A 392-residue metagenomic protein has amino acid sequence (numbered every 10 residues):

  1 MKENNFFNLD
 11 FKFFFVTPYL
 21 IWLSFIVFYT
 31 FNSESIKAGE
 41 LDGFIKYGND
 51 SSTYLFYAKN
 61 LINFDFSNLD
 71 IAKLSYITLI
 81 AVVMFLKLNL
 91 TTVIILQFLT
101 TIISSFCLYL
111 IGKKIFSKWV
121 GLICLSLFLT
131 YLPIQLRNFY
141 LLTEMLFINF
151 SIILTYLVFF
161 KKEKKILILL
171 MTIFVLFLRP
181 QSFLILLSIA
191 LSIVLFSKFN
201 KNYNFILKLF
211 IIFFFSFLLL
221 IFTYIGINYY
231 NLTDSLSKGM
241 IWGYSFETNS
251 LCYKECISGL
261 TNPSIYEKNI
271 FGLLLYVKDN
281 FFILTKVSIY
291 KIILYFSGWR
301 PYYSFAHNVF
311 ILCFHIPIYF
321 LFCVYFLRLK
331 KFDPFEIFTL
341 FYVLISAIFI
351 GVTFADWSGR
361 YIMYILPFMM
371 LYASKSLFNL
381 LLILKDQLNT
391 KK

Functional and structural regions predicted by a protein language model:
M1-I36, K198, Y203-L218, F335: Start-transfer (signal-anchor) and selected internal transmembrane alpha helices of multi-pass inner/ER membrane
D50-T91, V287-Y295: Short hydrophobic/aromatic helix or loop-helix immediately within or flanking a transmembrane segment in polytopic
L74-T78, L86-F106, R137, A306-C313: Loop-to-helix entry region of an early transmembrane alpha helix in multi-pass inner-membrane enzymes
T91-T92, Y276-I345: Membrane-interface anchor segments at the N-terminal boundary of transmembrane helices in multi-pass membrane enzymes
I95-I115, I153, P317-Y325: Transmembrane-helix motifs of polytopic, lipid-linked glycan transferases
L96-T100, I123-I153, V158, V175-I185 (+1 more regions): Multi-pass, polyprenyl lipid-linked donor-dependent membrane glycosyltransferases
S105-T130, I148, F338: Transmembrane-helix signature of polytopic, membrane-embedded enzymes that assemble or transfer cell-envelope glycans
K165-P180, L186-L191, L219: Membrane-interface alpha helices of multi-pass inner-membrane proteins
